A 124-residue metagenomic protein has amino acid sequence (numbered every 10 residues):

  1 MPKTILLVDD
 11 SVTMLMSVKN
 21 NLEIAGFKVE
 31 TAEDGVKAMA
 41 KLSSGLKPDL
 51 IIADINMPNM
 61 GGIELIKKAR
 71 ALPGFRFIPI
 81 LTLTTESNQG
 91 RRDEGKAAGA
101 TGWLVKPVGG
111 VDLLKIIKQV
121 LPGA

Functional and structural regions predicted by a protein language model:
M16-I24: Charged docking surfaces used in two-component/phosphorelay signaling
K19, E64, R76, S87-G102 (+1 more regions): Alpha4 helix (beta4-alpha4-beta5 surface) of REC/receiver domains from two-component response regulators
T31-L50: Acidic, metal-coordinating helix/loop segments flanking the phosphotransfer/catalytic sites of two-component signaling
E33-K37, G61-K67, G109: Acidic catalytic/metal-coordinating carboxylates
A40, I63-R76: Short amphipathic alpha-helix used as the core "switch/output" element in two-component signaling
D54, T84: Active-site residues of response regulator receiver
M57: Receiver (REC) domain active-site loop signature in two-component systems and cognate sites in sensor histidine kinases
K106: A Lys-centered signature of the CheY-like receiver
